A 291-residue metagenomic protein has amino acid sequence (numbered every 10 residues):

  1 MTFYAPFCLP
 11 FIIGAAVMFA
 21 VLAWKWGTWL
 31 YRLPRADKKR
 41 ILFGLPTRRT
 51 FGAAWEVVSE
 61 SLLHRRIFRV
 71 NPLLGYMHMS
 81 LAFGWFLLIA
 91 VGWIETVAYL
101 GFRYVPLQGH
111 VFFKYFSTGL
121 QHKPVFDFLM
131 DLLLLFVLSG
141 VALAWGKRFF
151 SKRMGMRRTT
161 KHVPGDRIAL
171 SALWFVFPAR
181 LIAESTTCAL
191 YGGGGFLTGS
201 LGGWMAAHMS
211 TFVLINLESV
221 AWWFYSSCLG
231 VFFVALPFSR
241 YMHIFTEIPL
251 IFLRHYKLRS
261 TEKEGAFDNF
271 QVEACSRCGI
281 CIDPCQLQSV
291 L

Functional and structural regions predicted by a protein language model:
M1-A266, I282: Membrane-embedded alpha-helical bundles of multi-pass integral membrane proteins
K263-S276: Membrane-embedded translocation segments of transport machinery
S276, I280-L291: Iron-sulfur cluster-binding cysteine motifs and their immediate structural context in ferredoxin-like electron-transfer
